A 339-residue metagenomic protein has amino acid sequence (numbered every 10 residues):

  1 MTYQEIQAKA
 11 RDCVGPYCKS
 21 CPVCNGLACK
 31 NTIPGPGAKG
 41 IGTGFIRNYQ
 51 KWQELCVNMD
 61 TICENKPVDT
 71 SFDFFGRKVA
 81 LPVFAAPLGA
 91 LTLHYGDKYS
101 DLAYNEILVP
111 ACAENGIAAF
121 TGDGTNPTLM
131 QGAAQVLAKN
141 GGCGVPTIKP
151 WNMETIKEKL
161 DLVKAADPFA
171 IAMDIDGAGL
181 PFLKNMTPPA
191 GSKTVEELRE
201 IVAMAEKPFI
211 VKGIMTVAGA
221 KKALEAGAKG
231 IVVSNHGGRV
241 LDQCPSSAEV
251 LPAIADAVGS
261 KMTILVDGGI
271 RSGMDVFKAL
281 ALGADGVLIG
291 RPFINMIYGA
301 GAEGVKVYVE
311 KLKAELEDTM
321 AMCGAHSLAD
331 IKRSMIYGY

Functional and structural regions predicted by a protein language model:
M1-K9, S327-Y339: N-terminal charge/polar-biased segments
T2-A80: An N-cap/entry alpha-helix motif that binds or orients negatively charged groups
G44-M130: N-terminal functional module of multi-domain proteins
Y95, F120-G122, G144-W151, K184-P189: Flexible, glycine/proline-enriched loop segments at strand-loop-helix junctions that form or flank small-ligand binding
P110, A138-K139, W151-V266, G273-M296 (+2 more regions): Alpha/beta enzyme core
A118, L129-T155: Long, hydrophobic, well-ordered secondary-structure blocks that form the structural core and pocket-lining surfaces
A118-D123, V145-T147, V232-V233, V287-I289: Short hydrophobic alpha-helical runs that function as membrane-insertion/retention elements
D285, G301-A329: Internal helix-turn-beta structural module
